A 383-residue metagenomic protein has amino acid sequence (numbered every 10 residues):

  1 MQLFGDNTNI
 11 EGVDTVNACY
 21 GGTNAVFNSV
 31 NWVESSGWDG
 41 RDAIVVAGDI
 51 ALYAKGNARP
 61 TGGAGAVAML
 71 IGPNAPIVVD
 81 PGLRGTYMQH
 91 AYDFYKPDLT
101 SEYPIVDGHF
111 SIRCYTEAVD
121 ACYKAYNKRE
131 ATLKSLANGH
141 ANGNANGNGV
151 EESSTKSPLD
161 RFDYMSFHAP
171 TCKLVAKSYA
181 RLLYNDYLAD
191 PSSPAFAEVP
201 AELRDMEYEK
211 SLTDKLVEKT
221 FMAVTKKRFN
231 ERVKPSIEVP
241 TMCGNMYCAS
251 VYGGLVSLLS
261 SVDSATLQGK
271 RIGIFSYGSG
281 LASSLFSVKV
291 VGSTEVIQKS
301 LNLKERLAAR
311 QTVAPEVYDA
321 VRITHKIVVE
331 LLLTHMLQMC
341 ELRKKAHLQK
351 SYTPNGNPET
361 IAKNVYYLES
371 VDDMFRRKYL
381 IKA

Functional and structural regions predicted by a protein language model:
M1-D42, N185-S250: Conserved catalytic cysteine-centered active-site region of acyl-thioester-dependent Claisen-condensing enzymes
M1-N7, V30-S36, A58-G65, A75 (+2 more regions): A glycine- and small-aliphatic-rich helix-loop capping segment at beta-alpha/alpha-beta transitions that lines
M1-T23, A141, G149-E151, K156-R181 (+1 more regions): Conserved beta-ketoacyl condensing-enzyme motif
V16-T23, V46-L52, N74, S276-L281: Acidic, glycine-rich active-site loops and adjacent beta-strand->loop/helix elements that engage anionic groups
A25-W32, C122-Y126, S178, V251-L258: Buried hydrophobic packing segments
A58-G147, P194, L281, F286-A383: Condensing-enzyme catalytic core mediating Claisen C-C bond formation in acyl metabolism
C122-R161, A180-N185, V199-E202, L258-T266: Phosphate/pyrophosphate-binding loops at sites that engage ATP/ADP/AMP, CoA/4′-phosphopantetheine, polyphosphate
M206-K215, K219, N230-T312: C-terminal catalytic subdomain
